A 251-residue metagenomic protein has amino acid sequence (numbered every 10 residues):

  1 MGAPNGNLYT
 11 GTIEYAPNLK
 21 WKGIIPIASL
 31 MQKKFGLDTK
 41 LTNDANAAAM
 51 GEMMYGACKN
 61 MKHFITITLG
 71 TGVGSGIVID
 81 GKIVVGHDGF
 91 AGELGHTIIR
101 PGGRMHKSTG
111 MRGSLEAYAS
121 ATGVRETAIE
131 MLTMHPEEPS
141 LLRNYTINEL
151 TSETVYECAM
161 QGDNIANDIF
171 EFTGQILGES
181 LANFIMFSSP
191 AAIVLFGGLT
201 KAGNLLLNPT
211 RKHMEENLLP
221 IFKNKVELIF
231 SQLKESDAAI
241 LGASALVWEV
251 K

Functional and structural regions predicted by a protein language model:
M1-I25, A192, G197: Short beta-strand-loop/turn "lid" adjacent to the catalytic site in phosphate-handling enzymes
L8-T10, A28-L37, G51-M61, P101-K251: ATP-binding/phosphotransfer module of carbohydrate and carboxylate kinases, centering on a glycine-rich
P17-K20, Y55-M61, I79-D88, H213-N217: A glycine- and small-aliphatic-rich helix-loop capping segment at beta-alpha/alpha-beta transitions that lines
T39-N43: General beta-strand structural signal in soluble alpha/beta enzymes
D44, G70, A243: Active-site glycine-centered loops adjacent to acidic/histidine catalytic or metal-binding residues that shape
A47: Short, glycine/acidic-enriched loop or turn micro-motifs at the edges of active sites
M61-A119: Glycine-rich phosphate-binding loop of actin/hexokinase-like ATP-binding domains
